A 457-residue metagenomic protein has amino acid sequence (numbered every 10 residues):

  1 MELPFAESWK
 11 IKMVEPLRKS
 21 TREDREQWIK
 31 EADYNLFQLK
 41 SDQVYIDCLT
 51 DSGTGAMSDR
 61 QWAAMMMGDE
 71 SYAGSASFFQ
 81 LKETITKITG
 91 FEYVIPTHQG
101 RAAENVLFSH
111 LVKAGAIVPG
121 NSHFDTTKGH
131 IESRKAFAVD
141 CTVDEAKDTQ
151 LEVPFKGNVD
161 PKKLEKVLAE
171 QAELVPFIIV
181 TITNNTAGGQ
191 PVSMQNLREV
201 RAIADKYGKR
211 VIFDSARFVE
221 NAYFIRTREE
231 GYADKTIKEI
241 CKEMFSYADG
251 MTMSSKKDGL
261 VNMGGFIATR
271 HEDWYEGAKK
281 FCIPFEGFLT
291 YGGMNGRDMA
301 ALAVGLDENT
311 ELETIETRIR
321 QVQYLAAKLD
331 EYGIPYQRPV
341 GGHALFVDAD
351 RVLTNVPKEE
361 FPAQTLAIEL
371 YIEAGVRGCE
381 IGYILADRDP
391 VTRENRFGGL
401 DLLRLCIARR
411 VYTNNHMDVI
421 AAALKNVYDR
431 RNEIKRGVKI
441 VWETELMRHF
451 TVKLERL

Functional and structural regions predicted by a protein language model:
E2-Y34, Q38-G55, Q61, E70-V94 (+2 more regions): Conserved PLP-enzyme active-site core in the AAT-like
F137-D140, T269, W274-G277, R297 (+1 more regions): Flexible glycine/proline-rich, aromatic-decorated loop/lid segments
V192, F346-F361, P390-R396, R448-E455: Short glycine/threonine-rich loop-to-helix capping motif typified by GTGT followed within a few residues by an Asp-Pro
K256-D258, P362-E369, E373-A374: Phosphate/diphosphate-binding loops
M263, H343, D401-L405: Short amphipathic alpha-helical segments
Y275-E276, T354-P362, R410-V419: Short, conserved charged micro-motifs
N309, E373, L385-L457: PLP-dependent enzyme catalytic core of the Aspartate aminotransferase-like
V322-Q323, Q337-A349: Conserved glycine-rich beta-strand-loop-beta hairpin in the small C-terminal domain of fold type I
